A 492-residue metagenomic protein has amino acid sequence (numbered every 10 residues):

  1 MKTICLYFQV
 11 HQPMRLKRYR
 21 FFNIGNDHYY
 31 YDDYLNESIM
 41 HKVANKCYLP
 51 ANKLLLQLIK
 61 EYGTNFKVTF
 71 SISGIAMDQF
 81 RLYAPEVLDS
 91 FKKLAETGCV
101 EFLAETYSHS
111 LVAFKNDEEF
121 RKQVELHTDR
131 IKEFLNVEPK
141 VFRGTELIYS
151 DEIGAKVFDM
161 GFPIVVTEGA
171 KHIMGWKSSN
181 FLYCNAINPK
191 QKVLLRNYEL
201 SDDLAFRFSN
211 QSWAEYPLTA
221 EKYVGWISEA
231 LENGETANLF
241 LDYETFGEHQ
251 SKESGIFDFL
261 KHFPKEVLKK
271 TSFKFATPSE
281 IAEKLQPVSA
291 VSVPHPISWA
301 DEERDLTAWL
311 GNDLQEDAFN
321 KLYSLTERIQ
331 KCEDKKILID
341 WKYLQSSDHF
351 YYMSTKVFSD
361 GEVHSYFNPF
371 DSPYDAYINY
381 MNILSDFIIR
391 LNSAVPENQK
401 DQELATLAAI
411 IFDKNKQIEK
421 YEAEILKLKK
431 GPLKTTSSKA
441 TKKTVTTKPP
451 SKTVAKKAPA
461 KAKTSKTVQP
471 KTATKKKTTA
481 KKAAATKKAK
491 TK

Functional and structural regions predicted by a protein language model:
M1-K46, K60, F181-Y183, I187-Q191 (+2 more regions): Active-site and substrate-binding clefts of carbohydrate-active enzymes
T3-F8, M14-N116, K140-R143, P163-E168 (+1 more regions): Short, well-structured secondary-structure segments
F8-P13, S73-I75, Y107-S110, G144-G154 (+6 more regions): An acidic- and aromatic-residue-enriched active-site/binding cleft used to recognize and process polar
N52-L56, L88-K92, R121-I131, G154 (+4 more regions): Generic structural signal for well-ordered alpha-helices, preferentially at hydrophobic/aromatic core positions
V87-A104, R121, E125, V137 (+1 more regions): Acidic, His- and aromatic-enriched active-site or binding-groove loops in soluble protein domains that engage sugars
A113-K115, I173-F181, D203-A205, L285: Short, charged, surface-exposed secondary-structure boundary motifs
E119-E146, W226-F240: CE4/NodB-like, metal-dependent polysaccharide N-deacetylase domain that modifies extracellular/periplasmic N-acetylated
K430-K492: Intrinsically disordered, polybasic Lys/Arg-rich low-complexity tracts
